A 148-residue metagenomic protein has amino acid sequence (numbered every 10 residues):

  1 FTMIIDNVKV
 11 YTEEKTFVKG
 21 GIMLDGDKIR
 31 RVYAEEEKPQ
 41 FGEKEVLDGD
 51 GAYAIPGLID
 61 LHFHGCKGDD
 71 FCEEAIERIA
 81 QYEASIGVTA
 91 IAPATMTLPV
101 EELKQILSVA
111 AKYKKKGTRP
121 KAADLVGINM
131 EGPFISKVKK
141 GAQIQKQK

Functional and structural regions predicted by a protein language model:
M3-I4, V10-I55: Histidine-rich, glycine-flanked metal-binding segment
I4, G87-A90, D124: Short loop/turn motifs at secondary-structure junctions
V10, V88-T89, K112-K115: Generic secondary-structure signature for well-ordered alpha-helical cores
K38, E73-E77, I144-K148: A glycine- and small-aliphatic-rich helix-loop capping segment at beta-alpha/alpha-beta transitions that lines
A52, E101-K104, V109, Y113-K148: Histidine/acidic-residue-rich, glycine-tolerant segments that coordinate divalent metal ions
A52-Q105: Metal-associated gating/positioning segment near the N- to mid-region
